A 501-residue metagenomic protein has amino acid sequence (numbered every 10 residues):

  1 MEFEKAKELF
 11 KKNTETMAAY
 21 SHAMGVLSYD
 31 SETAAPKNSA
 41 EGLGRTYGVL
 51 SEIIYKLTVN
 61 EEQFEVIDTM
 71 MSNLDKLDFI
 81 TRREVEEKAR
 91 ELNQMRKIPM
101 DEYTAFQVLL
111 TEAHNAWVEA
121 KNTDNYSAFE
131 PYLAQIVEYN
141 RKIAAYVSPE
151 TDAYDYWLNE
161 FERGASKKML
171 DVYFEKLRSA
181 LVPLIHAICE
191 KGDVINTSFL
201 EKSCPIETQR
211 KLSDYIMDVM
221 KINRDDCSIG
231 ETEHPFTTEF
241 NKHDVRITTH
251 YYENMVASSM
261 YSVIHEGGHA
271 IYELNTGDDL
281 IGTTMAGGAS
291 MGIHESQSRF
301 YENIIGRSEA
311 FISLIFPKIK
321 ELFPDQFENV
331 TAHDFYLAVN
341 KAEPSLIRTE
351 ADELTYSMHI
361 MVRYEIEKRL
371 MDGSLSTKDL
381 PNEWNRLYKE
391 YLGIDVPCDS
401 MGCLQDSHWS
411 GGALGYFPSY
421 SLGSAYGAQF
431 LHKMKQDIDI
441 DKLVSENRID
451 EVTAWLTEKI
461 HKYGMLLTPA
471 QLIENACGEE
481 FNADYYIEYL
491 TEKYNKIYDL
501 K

Functional and structural regions predicted by a protein language model:
M1-R163, L466, T491-L500: A well-structured
E2-A6, N38, G42, Y55-V59 (+2 more regions): C-terminal, non-catalytic "cap/extension" segments appended to globular domains
F10, S148, H265, S298 (+3 more regions): Divalent metal-coordination and catalytic microenvironments
F10, S258-G277, E295-R299: Active-site recognition of the HExxH zinc-binding catalytic motif
G42, E102-A105, Y132, P205 (+12 more regions): Secondary-structure capping and boundary motifs in well-ordered enzyme cores
Q107-V256: Contiguous, non-catalytic segments that form substrate-binding/exosite surfaces or channel walls
D225, D279-T283, S308-P317, T377-K378: Acidic/polar loop patches that form or flank catalytic/metal-binding clefts of enzymes that bind anionic ligands
G287-E328: Post-HExxH zinc-binding segment in Zn-dependent metallohydrolases
